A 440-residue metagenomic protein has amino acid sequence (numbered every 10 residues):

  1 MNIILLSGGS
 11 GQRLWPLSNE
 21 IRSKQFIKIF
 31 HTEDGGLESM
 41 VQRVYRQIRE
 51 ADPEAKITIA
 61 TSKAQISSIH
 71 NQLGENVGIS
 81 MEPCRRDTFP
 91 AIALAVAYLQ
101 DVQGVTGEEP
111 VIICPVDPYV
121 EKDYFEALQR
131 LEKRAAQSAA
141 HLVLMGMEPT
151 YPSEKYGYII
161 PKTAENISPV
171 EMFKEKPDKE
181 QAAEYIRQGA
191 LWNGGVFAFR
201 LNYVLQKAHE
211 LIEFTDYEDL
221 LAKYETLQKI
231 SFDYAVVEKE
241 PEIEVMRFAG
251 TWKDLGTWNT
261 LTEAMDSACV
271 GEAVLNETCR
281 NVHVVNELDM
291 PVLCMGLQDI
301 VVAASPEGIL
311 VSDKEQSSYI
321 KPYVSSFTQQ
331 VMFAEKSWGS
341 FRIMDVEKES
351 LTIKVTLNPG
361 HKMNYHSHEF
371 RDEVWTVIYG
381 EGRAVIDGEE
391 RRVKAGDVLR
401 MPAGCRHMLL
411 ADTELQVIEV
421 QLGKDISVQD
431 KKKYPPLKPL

Functional and structural regions predicted by a protein language model:
M1-L5, W15-E20, F30-I113, Y119-E126: Conserved N-terminal catalytic core of the sugar/cofactor nucleotidyltransferase
L6, C114, V377, V420: Catalytic metal- and UDP-sugar-binding loop of GT-A-like glycosyltransferases, i.e., residues flanking the conserved
S10, P118: Active-site metal-binding loops of divalent metal-dependent hydrolases
G11-P16, S23, S427-V428: Short N-terminal binding/cap micro-motifs at the start of the first secondary-structure element
L14, I69-H70, A182, V204-A208 (+1 more regions): Hydrophobic packing residues within well-ordered alpha-helices of enzyme cores
V41, A95, D117, I159 (+3 more regions): Residue-level signal for inorganic ion chemistry
E121-E218, K223-Y224, E244: Conserved core of the sugar-phosphate nucleotidyltransferase
L201-L399, C405-A411, D425-I426, K431-P439: Left-handed beta-helix
